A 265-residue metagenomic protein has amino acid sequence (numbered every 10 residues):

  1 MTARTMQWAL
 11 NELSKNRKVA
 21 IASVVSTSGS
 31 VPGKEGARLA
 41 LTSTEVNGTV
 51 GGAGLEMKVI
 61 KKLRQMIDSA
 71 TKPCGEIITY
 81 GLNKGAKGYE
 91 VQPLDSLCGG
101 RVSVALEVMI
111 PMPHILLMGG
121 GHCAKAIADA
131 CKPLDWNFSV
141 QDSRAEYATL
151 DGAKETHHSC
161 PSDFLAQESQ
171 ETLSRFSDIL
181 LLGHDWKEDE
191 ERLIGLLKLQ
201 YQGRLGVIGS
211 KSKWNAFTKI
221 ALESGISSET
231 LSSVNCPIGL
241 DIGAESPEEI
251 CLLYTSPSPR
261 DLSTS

Functional and structural regions predicted by a protein language model:
M1-H158, S169-S177, L199, K219-L222 (+1 more regions): Segments forming oxygen-rich coordination pockets for charged ligands
M1-R4, G54, K58, H122 (+5 more regions): Conserved active-site and cofactor/substrate-binding residues in soluble primary-metabolism enzymes
I127, L150, E190-R192, F217 (+1 more regions): Short glycine-/acidic-enriched loop or helix-start segments at secondary-structure transitions that form or flank
F138, I179, L205, L231-V234: Hydrophobic/aromatic residues located in beta-strands of well-ordered beta-sheets within soluble catalytic
P161-E223: Phosphate-bearing ligand-interacting subdomains that bind or position ATP/ADP/UDP/GDP/NAD(P) or nucleotide-linked
I208-S256: Adenosine-phosphate binding glycine-rich loop
P259-S265: Single conserved hydrophobic/aromatic residue that forms the stacking wall/gate of nucleotide- or nucleobase-binding
